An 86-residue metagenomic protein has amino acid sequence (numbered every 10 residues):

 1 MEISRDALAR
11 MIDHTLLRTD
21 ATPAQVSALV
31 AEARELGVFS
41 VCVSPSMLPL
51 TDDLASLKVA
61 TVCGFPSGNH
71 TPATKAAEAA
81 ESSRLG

Functional and structural regions predicted by a protein language model:
M1-P72, A76-E78, R84: Conserved N-terminal beta1-alpha1 strand-loop-helix module at the mouth
